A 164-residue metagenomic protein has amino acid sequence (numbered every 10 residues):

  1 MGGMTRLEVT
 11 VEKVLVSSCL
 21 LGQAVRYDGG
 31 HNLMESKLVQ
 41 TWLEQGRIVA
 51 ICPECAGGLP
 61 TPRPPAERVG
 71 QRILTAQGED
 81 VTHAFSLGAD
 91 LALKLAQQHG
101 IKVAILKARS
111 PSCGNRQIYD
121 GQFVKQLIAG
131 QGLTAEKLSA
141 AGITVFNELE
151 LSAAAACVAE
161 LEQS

Functional and structural regions predicted by a protein language model:
M1-D28: Active-site and ligand/interface coordination hotspots across diverse enzymes and nucleic-acid-associated assemblies
G2-M4, V9-T10, A56-G58, P64-L95 (+2 more regions): Divalent-metal-activated hydrolytic enzyme cores
K13, K102-I105: Structural motif
C19, K107-S110, E150: Short, well-ordered beta-to-alpha junction loops that form the rim of enzyme active sites and present histidine/acidic
C19-V25, I73-V81, Y119: Short, basic, glycine/proline-bearing loop/turn elements
R26-M34, D120-A129: Glycine- and acidic-residue-enriched helix-capping/strand-helix junction motifs
N32-T75: Short, surface-exposed acidic-centric catalytic microdomains
K107-F123: Internal, conserved structured core segments that host functional sites
